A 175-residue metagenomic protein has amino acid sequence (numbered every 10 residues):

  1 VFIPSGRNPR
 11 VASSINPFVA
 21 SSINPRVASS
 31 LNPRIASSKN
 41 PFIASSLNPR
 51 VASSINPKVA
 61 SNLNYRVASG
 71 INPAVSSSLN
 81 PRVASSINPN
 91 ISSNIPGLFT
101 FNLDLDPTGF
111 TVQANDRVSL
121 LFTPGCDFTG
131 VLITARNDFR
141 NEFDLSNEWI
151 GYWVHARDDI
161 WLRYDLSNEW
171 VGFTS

Functional and structural regions predicted by a protein language model:
V1-S175: Repetitive, compositionally biased segments used for assembly/scaffolding
